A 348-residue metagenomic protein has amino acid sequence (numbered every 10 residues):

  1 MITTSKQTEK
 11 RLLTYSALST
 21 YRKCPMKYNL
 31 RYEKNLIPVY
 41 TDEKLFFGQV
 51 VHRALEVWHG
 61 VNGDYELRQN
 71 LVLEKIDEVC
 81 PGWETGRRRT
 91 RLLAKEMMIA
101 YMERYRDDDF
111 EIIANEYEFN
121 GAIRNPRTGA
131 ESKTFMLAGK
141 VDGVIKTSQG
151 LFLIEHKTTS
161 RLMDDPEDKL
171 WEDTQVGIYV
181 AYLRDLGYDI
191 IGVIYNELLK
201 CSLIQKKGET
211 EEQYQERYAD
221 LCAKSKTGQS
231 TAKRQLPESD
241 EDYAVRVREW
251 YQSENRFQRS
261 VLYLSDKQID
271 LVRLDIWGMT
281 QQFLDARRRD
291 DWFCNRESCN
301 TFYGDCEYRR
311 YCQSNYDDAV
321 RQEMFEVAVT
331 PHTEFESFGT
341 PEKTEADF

Functional and structural regions predicted by a protein language model:
M1-F348: RecB-family 4Fe-4S metal-dependent nuclease core
